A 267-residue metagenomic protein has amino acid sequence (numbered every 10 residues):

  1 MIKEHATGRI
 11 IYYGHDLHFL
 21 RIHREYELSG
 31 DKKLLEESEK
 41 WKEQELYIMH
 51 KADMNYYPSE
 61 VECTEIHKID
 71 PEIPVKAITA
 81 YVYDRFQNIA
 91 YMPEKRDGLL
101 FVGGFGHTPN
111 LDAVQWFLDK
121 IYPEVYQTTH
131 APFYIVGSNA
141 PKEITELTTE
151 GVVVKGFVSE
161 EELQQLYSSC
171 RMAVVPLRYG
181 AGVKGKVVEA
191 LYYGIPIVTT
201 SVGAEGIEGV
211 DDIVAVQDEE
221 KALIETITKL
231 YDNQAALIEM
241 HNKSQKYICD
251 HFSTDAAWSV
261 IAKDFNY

Functional and structural regions predicted by a protein language model:
H5-G8, Y12-K40, T64, E94 (+1 more regions): Acceptor-binding helix/loop patch of EC 2.4 sugar-transfer enzymes, predominantly nucleotide-sugar-dependent
L34-N55: Membrane-proximal helix-turn-helix segments that form the acceptor-binding/catalytic region of lipid-linked
H50, M54-Y56, K68-E72, K76-S169: Conserved catalytic-core segment of nucleotide-activated headgroup transferases in glycan assembly
D53, S168-G182, I195: Acidic donor-binding loop of glycosyltransferase active sites
K186-A190, G194-T200: Short hydrophobic beta-strand element within catalytic cores of glycosyltransferases and related nucleotide-activated
S201-V216: Short acidic/histidine- and often glycine-rich active-site loop of Leloir-type glycosyltransferases that engages
I213-K221, K229-Q234: Conserved acidic donor-binding segment of nucleotide-sugar-dependent glycosyltransferases
A235-F265: A charged, aromatic-enriched C-terminal amphipathic alpha-helix characteristic of glycosyltransferases across folds
